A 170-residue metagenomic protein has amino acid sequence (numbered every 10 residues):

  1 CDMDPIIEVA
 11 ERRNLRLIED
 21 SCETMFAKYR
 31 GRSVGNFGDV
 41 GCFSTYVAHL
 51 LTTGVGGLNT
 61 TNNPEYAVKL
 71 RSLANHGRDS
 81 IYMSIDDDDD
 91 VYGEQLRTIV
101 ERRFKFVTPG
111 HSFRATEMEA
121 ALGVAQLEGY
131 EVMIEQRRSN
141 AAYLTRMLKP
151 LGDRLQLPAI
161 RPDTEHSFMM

Functional and structural regions predicted by a protein language model:
C1-R12, K28, P64-M170: PLP-dependent aminotransferase class I/II
L15-R16: Hydrophobic "anchor" residues on beta-strands that sit immediately upstream of conserved functional sites
E19, E23-T53, V68, R102-K105: Conserved active-site segment immediately N-terminal to the catalytic lysine that forms the internal aldimine
S33, F37-V40, G56-N59, D79 (+1 more regions): Gly/Ser/Thr-rich beta-alpha loop segments that engage phosphate groups in nucleotides
T52-G57, A121-G123: Adenylate-forming
